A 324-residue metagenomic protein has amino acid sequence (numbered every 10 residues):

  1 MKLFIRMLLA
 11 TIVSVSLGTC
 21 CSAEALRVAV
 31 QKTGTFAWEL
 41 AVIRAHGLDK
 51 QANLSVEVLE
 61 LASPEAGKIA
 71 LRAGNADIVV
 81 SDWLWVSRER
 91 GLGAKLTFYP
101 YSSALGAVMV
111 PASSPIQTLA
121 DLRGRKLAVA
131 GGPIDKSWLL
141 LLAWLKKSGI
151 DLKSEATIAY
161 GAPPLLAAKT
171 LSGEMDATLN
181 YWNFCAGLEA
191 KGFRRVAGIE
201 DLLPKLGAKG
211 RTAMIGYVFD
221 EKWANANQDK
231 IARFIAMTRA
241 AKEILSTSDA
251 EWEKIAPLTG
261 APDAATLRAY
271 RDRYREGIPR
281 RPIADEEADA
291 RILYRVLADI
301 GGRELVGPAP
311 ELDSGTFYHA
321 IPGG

Functional and structural regions predicted by a protein language model:
R6-G18: Bacterial N-terminal signal peptides
T19-A23: Sec/Tat signal peptide C-region and signal peptidase I cleavage site
A25-D151, A159-Y160, S172, D176-W182 (+1 more regions): Short, glycine-/small- and polar/acidic-enriched structural segments that line small-molecule recognition paths
G47, Q51, E200-G210, E276-E286: Short, solvent-exposed loop/beta-turn-alpha elements that line the ligand-binding surface or hinge of extracytoplasmic
W83-L84, P164-A256: Pocket-lining segment of extracytoplasmic ligand-binding domains
S102-V108, S114, F193-R194, A213-Y217 (+2 more regions): Small-molecule pocket liners
A224-E304: Secondary-structure end/capping motifs
R291-G324: Conserved C-terminal helix/tail region of periplasmic/extracytoplasmic solute-binding proteins
